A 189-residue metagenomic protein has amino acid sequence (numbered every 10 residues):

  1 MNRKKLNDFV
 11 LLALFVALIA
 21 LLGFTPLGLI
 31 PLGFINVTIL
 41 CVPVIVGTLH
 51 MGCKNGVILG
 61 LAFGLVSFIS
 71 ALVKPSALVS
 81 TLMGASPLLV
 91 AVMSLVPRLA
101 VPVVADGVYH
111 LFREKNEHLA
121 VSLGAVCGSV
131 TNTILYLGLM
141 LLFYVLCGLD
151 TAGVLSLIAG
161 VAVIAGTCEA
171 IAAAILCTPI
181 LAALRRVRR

Functional and structural regions predicted by a protein language model:
M1-I58: Hydrophobic transmembrane alpha-helices
M1-V16, L137-M140, Y144, A152-R189: Alpha-helical transmembrane segments and their cytosolic interface
K4-K5, F34-I35, L78-G84, R113-K115 (+1 more regions): Helix-boundary and loop/linker segments of multi-pass membrane transporters
F9-L14, V42, V57-L61, A91-V96 (+2 more regions): Hydrophobic alpha-helical transmembrane segments
L18, L22, P26, V66-S70 (+10 more regions): Alpha-helical membrane-inserting segments
G23-I35, A62-V103: Interfacial aromatic-anchored transmembrane helix boundaries in multi-pass membrane proteins
G56, H110-I134: Internal alpha-helical transmembrane segments of multi-pass membrane proteins
F63-V66, P97, G128, A165 (+1 more regions): Transmembrane alpha-helical core residues of multi-pass small-molecule transporters, especially secondary transporters
